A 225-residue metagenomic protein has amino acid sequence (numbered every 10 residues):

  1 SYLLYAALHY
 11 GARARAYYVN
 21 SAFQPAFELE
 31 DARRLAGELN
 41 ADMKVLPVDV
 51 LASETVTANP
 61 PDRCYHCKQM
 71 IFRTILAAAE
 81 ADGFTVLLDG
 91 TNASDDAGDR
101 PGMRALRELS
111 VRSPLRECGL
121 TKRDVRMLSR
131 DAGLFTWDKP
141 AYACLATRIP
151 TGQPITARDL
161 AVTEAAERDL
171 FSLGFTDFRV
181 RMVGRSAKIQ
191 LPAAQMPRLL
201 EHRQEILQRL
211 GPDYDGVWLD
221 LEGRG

Functional and structural regions predicted by a protein language model:
S1-D131, S172, A187, E205-Y214 (+1 more regions): ATP-dependent adenylation/nucleotidyltransferase module used to activate substrates
R63, C67, I155-R158, V162: Catalytic cores of large soluble enzymes that bind and process phosphate-bearing ligands
T121-K122, R126-M127, L134-A143, T176-F178: Short, structured loop/turn "capping" segments at alpha-beta junctions
K139-D159: Internal, active-site/partner-interface "lid" segment
A157-F178, Q204: Short amphipathic alpha-helix segments
G174-V183, D220-R224: C-terminal boundary motif of the adenylate-forming
V180-A193: Short, aliphatic-rich beta-strand segments
Q195-H202: Short, conserved charged micro-motifs
